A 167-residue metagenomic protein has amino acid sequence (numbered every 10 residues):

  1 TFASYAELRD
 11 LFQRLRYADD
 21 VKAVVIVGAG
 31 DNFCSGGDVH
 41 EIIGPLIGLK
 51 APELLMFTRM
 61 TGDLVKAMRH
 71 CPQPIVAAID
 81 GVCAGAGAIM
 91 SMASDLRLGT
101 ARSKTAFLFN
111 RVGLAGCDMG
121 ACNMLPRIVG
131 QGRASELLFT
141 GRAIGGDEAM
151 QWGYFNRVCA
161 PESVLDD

Functional and structural regions predicted by a protein language model:
T1-A29, K66: Conserved CoA-thioester-binding segment of acyl-CoA-metabolizing enzymes
S4-L8, F57-M60, M90: Hydrophobic alpha-helical membrane-association signature
E7-L8, I26, D38, P74 (+2 more regions): Terminal peptide-recognition signature
L11, M60-C71: Catalytic-core regions built around general acid/base machinery
N32-F33: Loop-to-helix element that buttresses phosphate recognition and phosphoryl-transfer chemistry
G36-P45: Short, flexible, mixed-charge acidic loops at enzyme active sites
L46-R59: A short acidic, glycine-rich active-site loop that binds or catalyzes chemistry on phosphate/adenosine moieties
K66-D167: Crotonase-fold acyl-CoA enzyme core
